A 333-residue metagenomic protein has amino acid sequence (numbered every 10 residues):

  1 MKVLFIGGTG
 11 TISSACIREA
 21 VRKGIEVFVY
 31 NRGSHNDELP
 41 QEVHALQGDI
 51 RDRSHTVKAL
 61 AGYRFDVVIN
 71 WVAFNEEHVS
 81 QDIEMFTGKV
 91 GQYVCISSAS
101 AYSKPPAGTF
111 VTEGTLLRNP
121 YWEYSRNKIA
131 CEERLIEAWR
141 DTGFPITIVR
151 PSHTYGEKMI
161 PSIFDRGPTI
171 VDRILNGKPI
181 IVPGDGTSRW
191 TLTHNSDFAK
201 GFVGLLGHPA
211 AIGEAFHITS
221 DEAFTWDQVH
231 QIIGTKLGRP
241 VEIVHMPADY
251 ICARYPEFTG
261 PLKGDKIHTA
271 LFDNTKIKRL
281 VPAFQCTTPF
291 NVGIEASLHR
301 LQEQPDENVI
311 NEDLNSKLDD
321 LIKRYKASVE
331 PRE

Functional and structural regions predicted by a protein language model:
V3-K23: N-terminal Rossmann NAD(P)H-binding glycine-rich loop of SDR-like oxidoreductase domains
T9, S34-K89, C95, A101-S103: NAD(P)H-binding glycine-rich loop region in Rossmannoid oxidoreductase-like domains and their noncatalytic homologs
E26-R32: Conserved glycine-rich Rossmann-like NAD(P)H-binding loop of the short-chain dehydrogenase/reductase
S98-E123, E137-T142: Active-site "gating" loop of Rossmann-like NAD(P)-dependent oxidoreductase/epimerase domains
Y124-K128: Active-site YXXXK catalytic motif of short-chain dehydrogenase/reductase
E132-M159: Conserved beta-loop-beta element that borders a ligand/cofactor-binding pocket
S162-I170, P183-L206, G213-E214, V292: Substrate-positioning beta->alpha
G204-L262, N274, R279-L280, A296 (+2 more regions): Mid/C-terminal beta-alpha module of Rossmann-like enzyme folds, strongest in SDR-family dehydrogenases/epimerases
